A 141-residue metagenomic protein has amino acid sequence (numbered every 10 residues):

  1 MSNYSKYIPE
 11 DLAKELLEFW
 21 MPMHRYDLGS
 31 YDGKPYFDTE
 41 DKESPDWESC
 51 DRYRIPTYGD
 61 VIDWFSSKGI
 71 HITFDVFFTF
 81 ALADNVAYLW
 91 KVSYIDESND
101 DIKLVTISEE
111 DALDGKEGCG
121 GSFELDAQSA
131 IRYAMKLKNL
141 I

Functional and structural regions predicted by a protein language model:
M1-E48: Charge-rich, low-complexity N-terminal segments
P9-A13, Y58, I102, T106 (+1 more regions): Short amphipathic alpha-helical segments that mediate assembly, nucleic-acid/protein binding, or membrane association
P22, K34-E117: N-terminal segment of the canonical double-stranded RNA-binding domain
S108-I141: Ampiphathic alpha-helical segments that act as solvent-exposed interaction surfaces
